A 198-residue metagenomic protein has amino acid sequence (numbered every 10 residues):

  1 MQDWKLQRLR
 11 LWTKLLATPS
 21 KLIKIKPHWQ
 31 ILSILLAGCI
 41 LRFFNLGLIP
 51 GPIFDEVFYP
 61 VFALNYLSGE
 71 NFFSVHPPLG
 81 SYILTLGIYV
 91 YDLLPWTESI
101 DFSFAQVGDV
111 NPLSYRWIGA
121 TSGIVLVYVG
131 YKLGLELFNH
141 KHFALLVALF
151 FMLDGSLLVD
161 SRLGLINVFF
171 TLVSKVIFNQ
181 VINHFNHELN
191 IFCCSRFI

Functional and structural regions predicted by a protein language model:
M1-L41, V125-Y131, L135-E136, L145-L146: Start-transfer (signal-anchor) and selected internal transmembrane alpha helices of multi-pass inner/ER membrane
L32, C39, A105, D109 (+2 more regions): Transmembrane-helix motifs of polytopic, lipid-linked glycan transferases
I34, W96-Q106, T121, G130-L153 (+1 more regions): Transmembrane-helix signature of polytopic, membrane-embedded enzymes that assemble or transfer cell-envelope glycans
L48-V61, N71-L86, L93-T97, V110-L113: Extracytoplasmic catalytic/substrate-binding loops of multi-pass membrane glycan-assembly enzymes
I53-F54, S156-F170: Short acidic/glycine- and proline-prone juxtamembrane loop motifs at membrane-interface regions of multi-pass membrane
Y59-P60, G123-L126, F151, I166-F178: Hydrophobic core segments of transmembrane alpha-helices in multi-pass, intramembrane catalytic enzymes
Y66, E136-F138, I177-S195: Membrane-interface transmembrane helices that cradle and orient dolichyl/undecaprenyl
P78, Y82, L93-V125, D160-G164: Loop-to-helix entry region of an early transmembrane alpha helix in multi-pass inner-membrane enzymes
